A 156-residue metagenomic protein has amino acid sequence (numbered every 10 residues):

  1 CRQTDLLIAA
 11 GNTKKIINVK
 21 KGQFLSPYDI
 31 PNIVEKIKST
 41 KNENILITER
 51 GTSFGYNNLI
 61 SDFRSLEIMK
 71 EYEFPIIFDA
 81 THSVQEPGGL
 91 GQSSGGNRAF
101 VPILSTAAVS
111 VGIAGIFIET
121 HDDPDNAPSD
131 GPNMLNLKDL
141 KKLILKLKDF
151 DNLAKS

Functional and structural regions predicted by a protein language model:
C1-T120: Catalytic alpha/beta core domains of metabolic enzymes, predominantly
D123-S156: C-terminal helical cap(s) of enzyme catalytic domains, especially alpha/beta-barrels
